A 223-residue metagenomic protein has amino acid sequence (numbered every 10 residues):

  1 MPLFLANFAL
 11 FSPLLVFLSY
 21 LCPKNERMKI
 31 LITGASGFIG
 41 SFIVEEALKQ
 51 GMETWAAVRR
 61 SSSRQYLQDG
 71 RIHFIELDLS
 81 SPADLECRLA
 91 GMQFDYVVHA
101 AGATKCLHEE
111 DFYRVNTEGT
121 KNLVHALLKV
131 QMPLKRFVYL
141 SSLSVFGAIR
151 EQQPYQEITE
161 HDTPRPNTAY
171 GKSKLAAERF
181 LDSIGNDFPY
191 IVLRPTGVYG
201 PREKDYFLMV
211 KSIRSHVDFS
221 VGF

Functional and structural regions predicted by a protein language model:
I30-Q50: N-terminal Rossmann NAD(P)H-binding glycine-rich loop of SDR-like oxidoreductase domains
A57-S62, L79: N-terminal Rossmann-fold cofactor-binding loop
H73, L77-E118, G147-A148: NAD(P)H-binding glycine-rich loop region in Rossmannoid oxidoreductase-like domains and their noncatalytic homologs
Y113, Q156, P166-L175, F207: Short-chain dehydrogenase/reductase
K121-A169, I191: Conserved Rossmann-fold NAD(P)-dependent oxidoreductase catalytic core, especially the SDR/UDP-sugar
T163, K211-F223: A conserved pocket-lining segment of Rossmann-fold NAD(P)-dependent short-chain dehydrogenase/reductase
R165-I191: Active-site Tyr-X1-5-Lys
I191-L208: Flexible, glycine-rich beta-alpha linker
